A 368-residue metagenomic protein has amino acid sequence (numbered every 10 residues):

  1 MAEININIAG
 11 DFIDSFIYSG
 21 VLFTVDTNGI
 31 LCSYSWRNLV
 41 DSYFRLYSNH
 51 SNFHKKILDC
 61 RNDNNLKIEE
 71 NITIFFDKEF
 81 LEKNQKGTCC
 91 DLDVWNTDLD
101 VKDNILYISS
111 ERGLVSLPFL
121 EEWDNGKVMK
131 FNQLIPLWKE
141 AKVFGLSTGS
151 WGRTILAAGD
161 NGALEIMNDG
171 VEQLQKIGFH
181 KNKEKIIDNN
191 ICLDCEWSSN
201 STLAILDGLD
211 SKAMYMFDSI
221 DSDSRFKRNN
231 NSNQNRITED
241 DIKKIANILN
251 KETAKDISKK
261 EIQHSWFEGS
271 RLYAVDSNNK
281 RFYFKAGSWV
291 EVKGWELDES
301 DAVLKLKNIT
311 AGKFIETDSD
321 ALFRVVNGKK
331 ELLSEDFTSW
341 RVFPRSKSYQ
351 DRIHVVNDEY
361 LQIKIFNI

Functional and structural regions predicted by a protein language model:
M1-I4, V40-L46, I68-Q85, E122-N132 (+4 more regions): Beta-strand initiation motifs
A2-F23, I30-L31, N279-K280, K313-F314 (+3 more regions): Internal alpha-helical scaffold/solenoid segments in large eukaryotic proteins
N7-Y18, K56-N64, N84-I105, N132-T154 (+4 more regions): Repeated scaffold domains used in trafficking and secretory/extracellular systems, primarily beta-propellers
L22-T24, L106, L272-A274: Hydrophobic beta-strand segments that make up the repeating blades of beta-propeller and related beta-repeat
T24-E79: Beta-propeller domains
N28-Y43, S109-D124, A158-Q175, S201-N229 (+3 more regions): Structural motif
G29-I30, R112-L137, N233-D241: Repeat-unit-sized solenoid/scaffold elements
I309-D320, V325-I368: Terminal low-complexity interaction tails
